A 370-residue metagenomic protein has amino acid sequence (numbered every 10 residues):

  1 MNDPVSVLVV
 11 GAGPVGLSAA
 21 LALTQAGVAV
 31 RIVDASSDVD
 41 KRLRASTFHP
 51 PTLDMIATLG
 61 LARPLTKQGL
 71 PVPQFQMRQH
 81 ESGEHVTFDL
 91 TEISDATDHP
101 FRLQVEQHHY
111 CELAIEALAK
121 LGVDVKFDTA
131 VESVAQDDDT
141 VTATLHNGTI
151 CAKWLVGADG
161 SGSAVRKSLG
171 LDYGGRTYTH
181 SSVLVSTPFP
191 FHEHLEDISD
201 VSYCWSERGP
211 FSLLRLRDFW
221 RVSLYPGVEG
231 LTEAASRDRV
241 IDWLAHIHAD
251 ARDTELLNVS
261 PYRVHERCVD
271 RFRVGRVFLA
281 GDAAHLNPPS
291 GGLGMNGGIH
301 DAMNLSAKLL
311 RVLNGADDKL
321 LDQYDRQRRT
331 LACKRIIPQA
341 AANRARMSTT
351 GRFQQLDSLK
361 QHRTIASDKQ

Functional and structural regions predicted by a protein language model:
M1, D270, A307-Q370: C-terminal helical "tail/cap" subdomain of flavin- and related membrane-associated enzymes
N2-V15: Beta1/beta-strand and adjacent pyrophosphate-binding region of the FAD-binding site in flavoprotein oxidoreductases
D3, H146-W154: Core beta-strand elements of the Rossmann-like FAD/NAD(P) dinucleotide-binding domain in flavoenzyme oxidoreductases
T24-R44: Glycine-rich FAD pyrophosphate-binding loop
R44, F48-L113, A117, I336: Active-site-adjacent segment of FAD-dependent monooxygenases/related oxidoreductases
E116, W154, A158-V264: Conserved FAD-binding catalytic core of PHBH/FMO-like flavoproteins
F127-V141: A conserved short coil-to-beta-strand element within the FAD-binding core of flavoproteins
E233-L293, G297, L321, L331 (+1 more regions): FAD/FMN-dependent oxidoreductases across multiple families
